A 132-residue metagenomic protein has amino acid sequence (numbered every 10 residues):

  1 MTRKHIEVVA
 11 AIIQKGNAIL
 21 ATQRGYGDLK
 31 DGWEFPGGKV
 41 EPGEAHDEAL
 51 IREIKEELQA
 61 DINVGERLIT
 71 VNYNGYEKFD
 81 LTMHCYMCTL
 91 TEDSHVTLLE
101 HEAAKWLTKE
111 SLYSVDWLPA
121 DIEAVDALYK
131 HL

Functional and structural regions predicted by a protein language model:
M1-I19, K39: Conserved N-terminal beta-strand and adjoining loop/helix that marks the start of the Nudix/MutT-like hydrolase domain
R3, A11, G25, G32 (+2 more regions): Short secondary-structure boundary/capping segments
E7-V9, N17, L81-H84, E102: Change "...and in nucleic-acid phosphodiester-cleaving endonucleases..." to "...and in nucleic-acid processing enzymes
D28-W33, L98-L132: Nudix hydrolase/Nudix homology domain
F35-L68, T108: The catalytic Nudix box helix
V40-A45, A49, E77, L99-E102 (+1 more regions): Residues at secondary-structure transition points
D61, V71-H95, K105, K109: Active-site-adjacent beta-strand/loop module that shapes the phosphate/pyrophosphate-binding cleft
